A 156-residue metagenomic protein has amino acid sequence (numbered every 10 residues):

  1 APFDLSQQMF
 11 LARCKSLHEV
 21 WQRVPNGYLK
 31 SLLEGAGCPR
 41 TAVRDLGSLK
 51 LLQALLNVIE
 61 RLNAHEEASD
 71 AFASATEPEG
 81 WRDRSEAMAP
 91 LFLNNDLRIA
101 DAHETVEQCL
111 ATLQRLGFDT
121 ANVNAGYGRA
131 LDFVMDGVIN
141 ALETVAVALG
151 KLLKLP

Functional and structural regions predicted by a protein language model:
A1-L93, Q108, A130-P156: Amphipathic alpha-helical interface elements
E34-C38, R115-T120: Short linear capping/connector segments at secondary-structure termini
S85-F118: Histidine-centered, metal-coordinating catalytic motifs and their short helical/loop contexts
G117-V134: Short secondary-structure subsegments characteristic of cysteine-rich extracellular domains
